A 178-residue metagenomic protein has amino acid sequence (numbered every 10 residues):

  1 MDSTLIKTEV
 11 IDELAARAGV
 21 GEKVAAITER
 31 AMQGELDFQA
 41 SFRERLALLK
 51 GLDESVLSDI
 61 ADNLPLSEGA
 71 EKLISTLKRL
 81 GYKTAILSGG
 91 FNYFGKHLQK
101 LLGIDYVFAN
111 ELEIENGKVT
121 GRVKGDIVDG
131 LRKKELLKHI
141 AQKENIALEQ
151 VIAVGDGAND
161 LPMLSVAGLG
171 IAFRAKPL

Functional and structural regions predicted by a protein language model:
M1-Q39, R43-E44: Active-site neighborhood of HAD-like aspartate-dependent phosphohydrolases
A16-G19, A47, Q142, I146: Generic secondary-structure signature for well-ordered alpha-helical cores
E35-V56, I60: Cysteine/selenocysteine-centered motifs that mediate thiol-based redox chemistry or coordinate metal-sulfur cofactors
G51, S55-L178: C-terminal cap/substrate-recognition subdomain and adjoining C-terminal extension of metal-dependent phosphatase-like
